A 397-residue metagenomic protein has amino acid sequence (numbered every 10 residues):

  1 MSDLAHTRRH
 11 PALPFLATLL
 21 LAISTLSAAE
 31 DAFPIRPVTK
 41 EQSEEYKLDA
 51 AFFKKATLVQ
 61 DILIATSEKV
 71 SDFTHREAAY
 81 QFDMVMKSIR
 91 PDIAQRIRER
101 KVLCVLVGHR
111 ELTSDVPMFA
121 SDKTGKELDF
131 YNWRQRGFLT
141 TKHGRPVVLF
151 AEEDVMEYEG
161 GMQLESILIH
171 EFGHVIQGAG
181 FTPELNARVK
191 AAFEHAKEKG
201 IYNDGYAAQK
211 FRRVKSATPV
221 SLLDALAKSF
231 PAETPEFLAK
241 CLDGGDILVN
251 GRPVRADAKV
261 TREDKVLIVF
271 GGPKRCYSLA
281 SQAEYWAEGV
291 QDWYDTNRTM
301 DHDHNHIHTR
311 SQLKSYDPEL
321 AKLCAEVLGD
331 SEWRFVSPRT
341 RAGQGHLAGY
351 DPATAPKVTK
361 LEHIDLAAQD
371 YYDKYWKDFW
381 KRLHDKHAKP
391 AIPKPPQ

Functional and structural regions predicted by a protein language model:
S2-L16: Bacterial N-terminal signal peptides that target proteins for export
P14-S24: Bacterial N-terminal signal peptides
S27-E30: Boundary at the C-terminal end of the N-terminal hydrophobic targeting segment
F53-V59: Short acidic-hydrophobic surface loop/beta-edge motif
Q60-I62, V70-D204, K265, D303-H306: Acidic/His-rich structured neighborhood in mature extracellular/periplasmic domains
D72, S216-A217, C276-E284: Structural motif
A208-V266, F270: A basic, amphipathic helix-loop patch mediating RNA/tRNA/ribosome contacts
L279, A283, E288-Q397: Pan-zinc metallopeptidase signature
